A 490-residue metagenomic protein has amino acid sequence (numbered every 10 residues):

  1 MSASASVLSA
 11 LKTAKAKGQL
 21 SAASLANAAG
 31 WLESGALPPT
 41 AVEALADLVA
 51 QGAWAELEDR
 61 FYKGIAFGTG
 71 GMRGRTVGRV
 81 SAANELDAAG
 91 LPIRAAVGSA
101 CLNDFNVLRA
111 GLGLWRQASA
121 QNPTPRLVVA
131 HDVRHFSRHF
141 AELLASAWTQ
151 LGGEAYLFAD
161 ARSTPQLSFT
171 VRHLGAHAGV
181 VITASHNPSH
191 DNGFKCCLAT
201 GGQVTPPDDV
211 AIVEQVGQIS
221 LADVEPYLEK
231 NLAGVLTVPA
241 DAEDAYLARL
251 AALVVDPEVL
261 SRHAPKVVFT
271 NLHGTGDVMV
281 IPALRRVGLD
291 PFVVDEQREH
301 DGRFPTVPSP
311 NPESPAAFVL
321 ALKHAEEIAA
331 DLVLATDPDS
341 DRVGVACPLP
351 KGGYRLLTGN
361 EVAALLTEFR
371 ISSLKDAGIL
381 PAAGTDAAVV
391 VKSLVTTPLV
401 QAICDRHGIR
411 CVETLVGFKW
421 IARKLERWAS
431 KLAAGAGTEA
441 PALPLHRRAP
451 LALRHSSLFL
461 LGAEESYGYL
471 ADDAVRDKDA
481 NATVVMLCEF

Functional and structural regions predicted by a protein language model:
K12-L144, N231, L236-V267, T275: An N-terminal, well-structured beta->alpha segment
E56-I65, R75, N192-A317: Gly/Ser/Thr-enriched, mixed-charge loops and adjacent short helices that form phosphate/oxyanion-binding elements
D59-S81, A95, A184-N187, N271-M279 (+4 more regions): Conserved phosphate/anionic-ligand binding catalytic regions in large, soluble enzymes, centered on
L86-R94, Q166-V224, P338, C347 (+1 more regions): Active-site phosphate-binding/coordination module
V128-D191, R285-R286, D290-G344: N-terminal small/polar loop signature for handling phosphorylated ligands or for N-terminal nucleophile
H139-W148, D191-L198, D341-V362, V400: Short Gly/Thr/Asp-enriched flexible loops that form oxyanion-binding sites at enzyme active sites
C197-P226, N360-P381, D386-Q401, A480: Glycine-rich phosphate-binding loop plus the immediately following alpha-helix
E326, A330-L332, T336, G353-R355 (+1 more regions): Phosphate-binding and adjacent anionic-ligand microenvironments
